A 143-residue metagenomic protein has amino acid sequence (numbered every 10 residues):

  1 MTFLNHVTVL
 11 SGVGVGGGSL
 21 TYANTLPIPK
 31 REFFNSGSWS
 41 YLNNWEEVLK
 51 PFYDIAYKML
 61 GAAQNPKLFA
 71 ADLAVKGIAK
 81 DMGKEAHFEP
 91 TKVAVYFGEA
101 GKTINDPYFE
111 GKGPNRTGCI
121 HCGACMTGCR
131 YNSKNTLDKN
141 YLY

Functional and structural regions predicted by a protein language model:
M1-L68: Redox-cofactor-proximal catalytic regions of oxidoreductases
N44-Y143: Conserved redox-cofactor binding core of oxidoreductases
